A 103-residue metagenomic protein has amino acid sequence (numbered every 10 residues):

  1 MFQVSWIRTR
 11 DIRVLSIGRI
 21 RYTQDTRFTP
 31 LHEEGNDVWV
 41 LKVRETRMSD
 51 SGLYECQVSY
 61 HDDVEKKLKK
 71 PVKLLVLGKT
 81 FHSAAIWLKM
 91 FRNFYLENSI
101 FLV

Functional and structural regions predicted by a protein language model:
M1, E34-V38, R44-C56: Solvent-exposed loop/turn motifs of extracellular immunoglobulin-like beta-sandwich domains
M1-R27: N-terminal V-set
W6, Y54-Q57, L74, R92 (+1 more regions): Core motif of extracellular immunoglobulin-like domains
T9, R44, Q57-H61: Beta-strand-rich extracellular modules
Y22-V40: Extracytoplasmic beta-sandwich strand-turn segments characteristic of Greek-key/jelly-roll folds
L53-K79: Extracellular/luminal immunoglobulin-like beta-sandwich modules
K79-I86: Proline-enriched interdomain boundary motifs that mark the N-terminal boundary and often initiate the first structured
F91-N98: Cationic, amphipathic, low-complexity segments that mediate targeting or membrane/lipid association
